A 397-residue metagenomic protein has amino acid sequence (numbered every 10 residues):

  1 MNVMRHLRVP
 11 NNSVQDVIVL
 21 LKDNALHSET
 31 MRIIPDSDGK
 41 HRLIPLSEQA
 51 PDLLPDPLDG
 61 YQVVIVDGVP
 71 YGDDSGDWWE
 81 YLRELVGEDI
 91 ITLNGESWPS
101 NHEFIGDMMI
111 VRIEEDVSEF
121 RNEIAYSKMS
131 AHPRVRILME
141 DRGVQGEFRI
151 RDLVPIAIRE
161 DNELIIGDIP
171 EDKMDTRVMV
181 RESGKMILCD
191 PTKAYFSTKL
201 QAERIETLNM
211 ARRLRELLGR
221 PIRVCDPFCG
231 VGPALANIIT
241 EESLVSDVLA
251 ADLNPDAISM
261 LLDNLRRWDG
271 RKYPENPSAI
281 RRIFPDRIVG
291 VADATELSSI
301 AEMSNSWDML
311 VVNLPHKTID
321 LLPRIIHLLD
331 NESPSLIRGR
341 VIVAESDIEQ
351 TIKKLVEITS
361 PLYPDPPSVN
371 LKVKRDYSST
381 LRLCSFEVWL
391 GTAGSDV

Functional and structural regions predicted by a protein language model:
M1-V397: SAM-dependent transferase fold signal centered on methyltransferase-like domains, encompassing both Class I
